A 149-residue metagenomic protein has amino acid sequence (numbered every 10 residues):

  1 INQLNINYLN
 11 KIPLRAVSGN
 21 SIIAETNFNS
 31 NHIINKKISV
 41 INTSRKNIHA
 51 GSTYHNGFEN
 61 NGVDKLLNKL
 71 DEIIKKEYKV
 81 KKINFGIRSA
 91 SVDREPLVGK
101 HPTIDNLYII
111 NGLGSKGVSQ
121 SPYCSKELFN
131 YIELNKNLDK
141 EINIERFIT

Functional and structural regions predicted by a protein language model:
N2-D105: Active-site substrate-recognition segment that forms the wall of the catalytic cavity or substrate channel
K79-T149: C-terminal catalytic lobe of FAD-dependent flavoproteins
